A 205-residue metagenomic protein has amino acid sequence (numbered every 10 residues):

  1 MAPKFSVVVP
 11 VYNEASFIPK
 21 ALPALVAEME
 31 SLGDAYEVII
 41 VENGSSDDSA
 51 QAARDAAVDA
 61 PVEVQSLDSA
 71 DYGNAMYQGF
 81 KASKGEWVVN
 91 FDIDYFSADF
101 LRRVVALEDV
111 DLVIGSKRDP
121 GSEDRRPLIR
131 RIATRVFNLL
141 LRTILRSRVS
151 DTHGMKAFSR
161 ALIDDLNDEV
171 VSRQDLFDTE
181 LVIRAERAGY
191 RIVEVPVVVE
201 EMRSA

Functional and structural regions predicted by a protein language model:
K4-S6, E37, E180: Cell-envelope/extracellular polymer assembly enzymes that use nucleotide-activated donors
V7, V11-Y12, V41-N43: Conserved sequence signature across two-component system core domains
E14-F17, S45, Y72: Donor nucleotide-sugar binding loop of glycosyltransferases
E14-M29: Short, well-formed alpha-helical segments that are part of the catalytic scaffolds of diverse glycosyltransferases
E42-Q51: A conserved acidic beta->alpha catalytic loop
N43, V89-D94: Active-site acidic Asp-centered loop
L67-A82, W87-N90, A98-D175, E201-A205: Acceptor/aglycone-binding surface of glycosyltransferases and processive sugar-polymer synthases
S147, V170-R173, V182-E200: Catalytic donor-sugar/metal-binding loop of nucleotide-sugar-dependent glycosyltransferases
